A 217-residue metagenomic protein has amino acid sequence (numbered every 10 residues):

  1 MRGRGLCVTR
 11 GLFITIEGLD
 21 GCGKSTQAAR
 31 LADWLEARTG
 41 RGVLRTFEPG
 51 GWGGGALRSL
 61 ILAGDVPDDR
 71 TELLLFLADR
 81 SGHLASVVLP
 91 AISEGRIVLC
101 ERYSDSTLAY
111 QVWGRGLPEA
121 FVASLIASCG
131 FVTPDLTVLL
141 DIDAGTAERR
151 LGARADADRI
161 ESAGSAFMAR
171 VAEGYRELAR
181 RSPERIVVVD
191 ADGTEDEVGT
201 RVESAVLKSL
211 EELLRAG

Functional and structural regions predicted by a protein language model:
R2-V8, R30-W34, G145-G217: NTP-dependent small-molecule kinase module
T9-F13: Pre-Walker A (Motif I) flank of P-loop NTPase domains
I16: Hydrophobic anchor at the beta1->P-loop junction of P-loop NTPases
G21-C22: ATP-binding Walker
S25: Walker A/P-loop
R38-G130, R201: ATP-dependent small-molecule kinase phosphotransfer cores that center on conserved nucleotide phosphate-binding segments
E48, A78, I142, S162 (+1 more regions): Active-site donor-binding loop signature of nucleotide-sugar glycosyltransferases
R102-G174: A glycine- and Lys/Arg-enriched "phosphate-lid" helix/loop adjacent to the NTP-binding pocket of small-molecule kinases
